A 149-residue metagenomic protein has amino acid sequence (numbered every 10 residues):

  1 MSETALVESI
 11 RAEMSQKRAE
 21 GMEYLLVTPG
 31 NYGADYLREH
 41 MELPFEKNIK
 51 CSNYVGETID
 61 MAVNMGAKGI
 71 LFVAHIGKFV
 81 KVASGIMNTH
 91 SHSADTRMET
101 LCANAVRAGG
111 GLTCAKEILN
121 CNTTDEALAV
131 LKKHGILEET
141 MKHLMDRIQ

Functional and structural regions predicted by a protein language model:
M1-K68, K78-F79, A83-Q149: N-terminal loops that bind phosphate or other acidic moieties and the adjacent beta-alpha structural core
H75: Glycine- and acidic-rich phosphate- and metal-coordinating loops
